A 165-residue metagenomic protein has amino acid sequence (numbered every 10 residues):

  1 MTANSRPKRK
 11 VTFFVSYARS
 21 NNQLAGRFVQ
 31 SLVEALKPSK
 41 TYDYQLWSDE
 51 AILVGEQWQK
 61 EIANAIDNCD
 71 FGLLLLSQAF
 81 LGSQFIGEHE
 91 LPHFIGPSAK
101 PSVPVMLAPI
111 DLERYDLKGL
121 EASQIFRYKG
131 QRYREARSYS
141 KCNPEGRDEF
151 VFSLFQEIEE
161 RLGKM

Functional and structural regions predicted by a protein language model:
M1-E34, W58, A108-M165: C-terminal interaction surface of TIR/SEFIR-family domains
R9, Y44-W47, D70-F71: Walker A/P-loop phosphate-binding element recognition
T12-F14, Q45-W47, V103-P104: A structural signal for isolated positions on well-ordered beta-strands in alpha/beta enzyme cores
S20, A51, A63-R114, E157: Conserved beta-strand-loop-alpha-helix hinge of the TIR/SEFIR fold
V33-A63, S77-G87, Y133-A136: Conserved BB-loop
E34-T41, G96-A99, K164: Secondary-structure boundary motif
